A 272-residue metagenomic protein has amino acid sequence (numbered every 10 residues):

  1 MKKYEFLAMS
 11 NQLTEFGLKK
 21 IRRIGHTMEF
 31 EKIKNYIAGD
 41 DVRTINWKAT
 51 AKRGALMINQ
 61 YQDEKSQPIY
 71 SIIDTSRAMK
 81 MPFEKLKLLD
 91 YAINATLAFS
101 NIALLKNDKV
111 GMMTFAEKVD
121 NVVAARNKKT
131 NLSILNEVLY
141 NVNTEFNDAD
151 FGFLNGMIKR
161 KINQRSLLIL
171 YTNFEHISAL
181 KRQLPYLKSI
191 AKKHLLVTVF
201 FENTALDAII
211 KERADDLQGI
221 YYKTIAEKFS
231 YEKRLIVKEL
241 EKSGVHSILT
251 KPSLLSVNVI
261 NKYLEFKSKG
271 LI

Functional and structural regions predicted by a protein language model:
M1-F6, N163, S178, L184-I272: Von Willebrand factor type A / integrin I
M1-T130, R165-L170, P185, S189 (+1 more regions): An amphipathic, basic-hydrophobic helix/alpha-beta surface used to engage anionic, phosphate-rich ligands or surfaces
E29, T96, F151-L154, A179-Q183 (+1 more regions): Amphipathic coiled-coil/heptad-repeat helices and related helical stalk/stem segments that mediate oligomerization
I37-D40, A51, M79, A103 (+4 more regions): Conserved NTP-handling cores and scaffolds of large molecular machines
I73, T114-E117, N143, L170-F174 (+2 more regions): Active-site proximal loops enriched in glycine and acidic residues that flank catalytic Cys/His/Asp and coordinate
L86-L88, V142-F146, I169-S178, Y186 (+1 more regions): Short, contiguous acidic/charged loop-to-helix segments that flank catalytic cores in large enzymes
V123-N136, L255-V257: Short, electropositive alpha-helical surface patch
N131-L167: Von Willebrand factor
